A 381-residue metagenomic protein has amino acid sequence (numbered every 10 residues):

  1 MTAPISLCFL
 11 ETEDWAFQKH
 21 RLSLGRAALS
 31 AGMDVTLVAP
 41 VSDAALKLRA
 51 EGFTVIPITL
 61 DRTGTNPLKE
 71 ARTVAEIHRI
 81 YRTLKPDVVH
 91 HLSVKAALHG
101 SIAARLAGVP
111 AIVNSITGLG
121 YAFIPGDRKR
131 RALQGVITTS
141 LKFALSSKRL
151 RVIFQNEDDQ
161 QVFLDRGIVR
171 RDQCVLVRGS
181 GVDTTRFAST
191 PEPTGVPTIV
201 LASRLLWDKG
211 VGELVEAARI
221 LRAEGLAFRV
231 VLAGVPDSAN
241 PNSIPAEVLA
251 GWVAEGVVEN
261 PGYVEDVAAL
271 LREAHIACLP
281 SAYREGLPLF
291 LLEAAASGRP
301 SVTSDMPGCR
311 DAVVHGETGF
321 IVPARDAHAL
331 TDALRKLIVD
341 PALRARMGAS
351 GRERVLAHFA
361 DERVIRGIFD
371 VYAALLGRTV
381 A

Functional and structural regions predicted by a protein language model:
Q18-S23, P197, L201, L206-I220 (+2 more regions): A conserved mid-protein helix/loop that constitutes part of the nucleotide-sugar donor-binding site
A39-D43, A202, R229-I244: Glycosyltransferase donor-sugar binding loop
I56, Q134, T138-S189, T198: Donor nucleotide-sugar binding/catalytic pocket of nucleotide-sugar-dependent glycosyltransferases
G234, S243-V264: Nucleotide-activated donor-binding/catalytic signature segment of Leloir-type glycosyltransferases, i.e., the conserved
R272-G286, R299-P300: Acidic donor-binding loop of glycosyltransferase active sites
L291, P300-T303, V313: Short hydrophobic beta-strand element within catalytic cores of glycosyltransferases and related nucleotide-activated
V314-G316, F320-H328, K336-A342: Conserved acidic donor-binding segment of nucleotide-sugar-dependent glycosyltransferases
A329, K336, L343-H358, V364-D370: A short, well-ordered alpha-helix in the C-terminal region of glycosyltransferases
